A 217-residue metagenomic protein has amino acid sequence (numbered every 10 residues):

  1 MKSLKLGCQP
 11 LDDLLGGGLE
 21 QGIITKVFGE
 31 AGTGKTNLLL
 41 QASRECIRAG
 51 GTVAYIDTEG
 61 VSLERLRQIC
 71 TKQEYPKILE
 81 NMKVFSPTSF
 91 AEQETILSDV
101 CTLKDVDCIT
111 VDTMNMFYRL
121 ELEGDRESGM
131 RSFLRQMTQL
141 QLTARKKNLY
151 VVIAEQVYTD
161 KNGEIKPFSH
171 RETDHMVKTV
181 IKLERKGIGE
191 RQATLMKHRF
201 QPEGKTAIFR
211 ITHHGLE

Functional and structural regions predicted by a protein language model:
L4-C8, T36, F90, M130-F133: A conditional alpha-helix N-cap/helix-loop micro-motif detector
L6-G18: Pre-Walker A adenine-sensing motif
E20-S98: Conserved P-loop
P87, I96-H175: P-loop NTPase motor core
Q93-L103, T194-R199: Short, surface-exposed amphipathic charged segments that create phosphate/polyanion-binding patches used for binding
L142-E217: Phosphate-binding/switch region of NTP-binding enzymes
